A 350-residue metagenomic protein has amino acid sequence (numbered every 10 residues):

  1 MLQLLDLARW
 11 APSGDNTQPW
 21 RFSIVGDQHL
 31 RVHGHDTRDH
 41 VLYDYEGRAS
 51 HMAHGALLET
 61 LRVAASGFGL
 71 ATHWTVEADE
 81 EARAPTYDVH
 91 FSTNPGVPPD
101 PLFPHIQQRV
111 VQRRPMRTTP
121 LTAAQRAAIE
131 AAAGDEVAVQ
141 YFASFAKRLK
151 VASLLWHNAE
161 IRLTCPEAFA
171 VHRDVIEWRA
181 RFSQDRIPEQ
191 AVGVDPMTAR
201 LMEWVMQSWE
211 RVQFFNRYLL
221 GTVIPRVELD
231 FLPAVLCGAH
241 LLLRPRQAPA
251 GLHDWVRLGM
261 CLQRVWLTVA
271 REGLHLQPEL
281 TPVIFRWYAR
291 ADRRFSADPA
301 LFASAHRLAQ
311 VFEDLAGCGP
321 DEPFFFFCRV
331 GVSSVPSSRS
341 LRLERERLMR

Functional and structural regions predicted by a protein language model:
M1-R350: Acidic, surface-exposed loops and disordered segments
